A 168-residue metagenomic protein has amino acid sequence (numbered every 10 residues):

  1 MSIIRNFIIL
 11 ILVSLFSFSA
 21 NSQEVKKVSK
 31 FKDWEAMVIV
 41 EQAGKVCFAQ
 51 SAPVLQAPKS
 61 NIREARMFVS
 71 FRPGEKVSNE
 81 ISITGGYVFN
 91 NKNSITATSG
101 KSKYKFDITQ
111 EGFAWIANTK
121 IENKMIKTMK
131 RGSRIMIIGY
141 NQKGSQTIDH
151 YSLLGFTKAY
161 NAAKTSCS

Functional and structural regions predicted by a protein language model:
M1-N6: Positively charged n-region of N-terminal signal peptides that target proteins for export
F7-S17: Bacterial N-terminal signal peptides
S22-S168: A generic "folded-domain core" signal
